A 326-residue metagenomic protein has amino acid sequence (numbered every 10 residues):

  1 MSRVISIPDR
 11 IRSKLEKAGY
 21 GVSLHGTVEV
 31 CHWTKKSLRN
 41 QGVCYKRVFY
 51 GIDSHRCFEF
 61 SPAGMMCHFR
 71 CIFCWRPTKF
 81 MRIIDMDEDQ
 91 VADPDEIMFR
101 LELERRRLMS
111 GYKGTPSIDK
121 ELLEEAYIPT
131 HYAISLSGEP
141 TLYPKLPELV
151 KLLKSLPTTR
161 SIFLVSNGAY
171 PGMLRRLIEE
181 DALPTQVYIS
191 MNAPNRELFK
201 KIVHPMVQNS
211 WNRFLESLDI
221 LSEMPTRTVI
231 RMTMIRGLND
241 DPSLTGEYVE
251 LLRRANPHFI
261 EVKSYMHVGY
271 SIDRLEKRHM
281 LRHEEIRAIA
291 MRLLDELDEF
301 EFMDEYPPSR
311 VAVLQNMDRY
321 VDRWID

Functional and structural regions predicted by a protein language model:
M1-L103, R107: Flexible, acidic/Gly-rich N-terminal and inter-domain linker regions that tether and position cofactor-handling modules
M1-R47, S222-P225, R236-D326: Auxiliary Fe-S-binding modules of radical SAM enzymes
H55, Y127-P129, Y306-S309: Short Gly/Ser/Thr- and Asp/Glu-enriched loop/turn motifs at secondary-structure junctions
C67-R70, M81, R196, H267 (+1 more regions): Short, acidic Gly/Pro/Ser/Thr-rich loop/turn segments
E96-A126: Short Fe-S-cluster ligation motifs
L101, R105-M109, L153, L218-L221 (+2 more regions): Hydrophobic, Leu/Ile/Phe/Ala-enriched alpha-helical segments that form helix-helix packing faces
I118-E276, L281-E284: Conserved AdoMet/S-adenosylmethionine-binding subsite of the radical SAM
